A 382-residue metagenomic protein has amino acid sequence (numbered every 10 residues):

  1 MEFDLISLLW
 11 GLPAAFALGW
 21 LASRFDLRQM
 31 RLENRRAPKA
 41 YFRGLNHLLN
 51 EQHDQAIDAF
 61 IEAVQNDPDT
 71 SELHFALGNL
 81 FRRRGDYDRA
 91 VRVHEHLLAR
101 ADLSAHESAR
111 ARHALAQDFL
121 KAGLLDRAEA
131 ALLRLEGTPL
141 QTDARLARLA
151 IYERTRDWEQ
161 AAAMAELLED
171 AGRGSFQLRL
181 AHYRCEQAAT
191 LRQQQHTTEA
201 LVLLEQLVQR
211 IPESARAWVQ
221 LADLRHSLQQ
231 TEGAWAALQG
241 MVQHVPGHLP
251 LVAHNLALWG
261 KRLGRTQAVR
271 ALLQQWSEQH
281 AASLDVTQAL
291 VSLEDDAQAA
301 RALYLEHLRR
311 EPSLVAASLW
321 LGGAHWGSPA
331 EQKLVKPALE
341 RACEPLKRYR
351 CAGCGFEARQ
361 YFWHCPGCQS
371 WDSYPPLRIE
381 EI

Functional and structural regions predicted by a protein language model:
M1-R35, A130-L133, G137, T142-L146 (+5 more regions): Long, contiguous interaction/recruitment modules in multidomain scaffold/adaptor proteins
E33-D69, A76, R82-D86, R92 (+2 more regions): Alpha-helical segment of the N-proximal tetratricopeptide repeat
R43, L77, L115, R148 (+7 more regions): Structural register within alpha-helical repeat arrays
H47, F81, F119, Y152 (+5 more regions): Residue at a conserved register position within TPR or TPR-like alpha-solenoid repeats
P68, D102, H106, P139-L140 (+5 more regions): Short coil turns that delineate tetratricopeptide repeat
L73, E107, A111, A144-R145 (+6 more regions): TPR alpha-solenoid repeat register
